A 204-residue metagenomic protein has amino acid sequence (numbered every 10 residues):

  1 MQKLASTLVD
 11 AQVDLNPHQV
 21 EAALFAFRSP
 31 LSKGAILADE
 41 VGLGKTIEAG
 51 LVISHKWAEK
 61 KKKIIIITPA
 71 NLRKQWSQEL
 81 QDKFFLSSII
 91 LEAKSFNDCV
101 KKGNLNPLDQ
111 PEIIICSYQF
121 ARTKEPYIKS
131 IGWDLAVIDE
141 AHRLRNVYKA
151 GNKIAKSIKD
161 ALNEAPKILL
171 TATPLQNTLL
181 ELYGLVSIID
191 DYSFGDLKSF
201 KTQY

Functional and structural regions predicted by a protein language model:
K3-H18, L24, T46, W57-I154 (+2 more regions): SF2 helicase/translocase NTPase motor core, specifically the RecA-like lobe 1 inter-motif segment between Walker
A23-P30: N-terminal flanking helix/linker immediately upstream of nucleotide/cofactor-binding cores
A26, E40, V52-K56, W76 (+1 more regions): Hydrophobic residues on the short alpha-helix immediately C-terminal to a glycine-rich phosphate/catalytic loop
S32-V52, A141: Walker A/P-loop
G34-A38, I65, I168: Short hydrophobic/aromatic beta-strand immediately N-terminal to the Walker A/P-loop
L37, D82, S117, Y183-G184: Nucleic acid-processing catalytic cores of prokaryotic defense/repair systems
E40, P69, T173: P-loop (Walker A) phosphate-binding loop of NTP-binding proteins
F85, D109, L135, I154-Y204: Conserved P-loop NTPase motor "coupling/switch" region that bridges the ATPase
